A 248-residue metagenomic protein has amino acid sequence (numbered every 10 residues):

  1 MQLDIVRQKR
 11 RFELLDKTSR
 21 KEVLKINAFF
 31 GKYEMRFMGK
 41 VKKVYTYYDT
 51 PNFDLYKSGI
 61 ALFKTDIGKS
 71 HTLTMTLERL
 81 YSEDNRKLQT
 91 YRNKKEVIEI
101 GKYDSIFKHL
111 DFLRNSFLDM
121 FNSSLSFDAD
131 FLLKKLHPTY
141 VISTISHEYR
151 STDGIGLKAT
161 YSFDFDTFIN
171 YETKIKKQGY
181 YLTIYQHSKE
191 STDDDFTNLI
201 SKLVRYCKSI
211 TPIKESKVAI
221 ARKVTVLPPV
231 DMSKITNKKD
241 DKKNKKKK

Functional and structural regions predicted by a protein language model:
M1-K248: Phosphate-end processing signature that detects enzymes handling 5′-triphosphorylated RNA and polyphosphate
